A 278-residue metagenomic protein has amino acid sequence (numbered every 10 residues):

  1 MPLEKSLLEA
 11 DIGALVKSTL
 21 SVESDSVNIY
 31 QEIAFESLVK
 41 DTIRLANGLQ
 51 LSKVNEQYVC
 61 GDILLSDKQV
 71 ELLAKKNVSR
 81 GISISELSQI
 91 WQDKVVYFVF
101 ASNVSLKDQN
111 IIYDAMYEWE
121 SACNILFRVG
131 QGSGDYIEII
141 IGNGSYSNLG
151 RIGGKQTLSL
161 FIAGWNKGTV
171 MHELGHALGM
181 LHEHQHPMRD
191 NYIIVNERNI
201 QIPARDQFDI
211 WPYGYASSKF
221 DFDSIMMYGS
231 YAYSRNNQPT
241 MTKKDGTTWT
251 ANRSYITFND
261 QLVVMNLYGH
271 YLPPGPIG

Functional and structural regions predicted by a protein language model:
M1-G278: Zinc-dependent metalloendopeptidases
